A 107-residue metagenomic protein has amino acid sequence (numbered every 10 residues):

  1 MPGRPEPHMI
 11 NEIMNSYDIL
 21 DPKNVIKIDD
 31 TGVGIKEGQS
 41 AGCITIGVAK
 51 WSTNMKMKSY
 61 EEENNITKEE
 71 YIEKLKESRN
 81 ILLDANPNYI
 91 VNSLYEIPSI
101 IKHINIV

Functional and structural regions predicted by a protein language model:
M1-V107: Asp-based, Mg2+/Mn2+-dependent phosphohydrolase catalytic module
